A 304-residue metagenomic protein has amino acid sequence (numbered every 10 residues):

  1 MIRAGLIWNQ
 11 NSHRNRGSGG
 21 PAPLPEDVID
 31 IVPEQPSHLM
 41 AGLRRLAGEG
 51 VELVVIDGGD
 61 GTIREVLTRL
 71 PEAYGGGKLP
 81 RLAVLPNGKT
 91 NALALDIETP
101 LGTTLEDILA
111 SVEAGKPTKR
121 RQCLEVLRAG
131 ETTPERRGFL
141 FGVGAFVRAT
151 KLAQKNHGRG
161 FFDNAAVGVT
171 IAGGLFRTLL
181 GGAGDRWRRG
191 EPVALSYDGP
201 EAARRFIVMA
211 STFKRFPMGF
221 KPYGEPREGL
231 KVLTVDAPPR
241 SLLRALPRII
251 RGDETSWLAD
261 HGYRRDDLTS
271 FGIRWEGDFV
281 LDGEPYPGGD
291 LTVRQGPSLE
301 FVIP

Functional and structural regions predicted by a protein language model:
M1-D57, G61-A73, T103-A110: ATP/NTP phosphate-donor binding region
G5-I7, R16, P33, G76-I207: Catalytic core of DAGKc-family lipid kinases
H13-G17, R148, P217-M218, L281: Short N-terminal binding/cap micro-motifs at the start of the first secondary-structure element
G59-T62, T68, N87-T90, V143-A145 (+1 more regions): Short glycine-rich anion-binding loops that position phosphate/pyrophosphate groups of nucleotides and phosphorylated
G142, F146, M209-P222, P285: Glycine-rich phosphate/pyrophosphate-binding beta-alpha loops
Y197-A202, M218-P304: ATP/nucleoside-binding phosphotransfer catalytic cores, i.e., glycine-rich phosphate-binding loops
